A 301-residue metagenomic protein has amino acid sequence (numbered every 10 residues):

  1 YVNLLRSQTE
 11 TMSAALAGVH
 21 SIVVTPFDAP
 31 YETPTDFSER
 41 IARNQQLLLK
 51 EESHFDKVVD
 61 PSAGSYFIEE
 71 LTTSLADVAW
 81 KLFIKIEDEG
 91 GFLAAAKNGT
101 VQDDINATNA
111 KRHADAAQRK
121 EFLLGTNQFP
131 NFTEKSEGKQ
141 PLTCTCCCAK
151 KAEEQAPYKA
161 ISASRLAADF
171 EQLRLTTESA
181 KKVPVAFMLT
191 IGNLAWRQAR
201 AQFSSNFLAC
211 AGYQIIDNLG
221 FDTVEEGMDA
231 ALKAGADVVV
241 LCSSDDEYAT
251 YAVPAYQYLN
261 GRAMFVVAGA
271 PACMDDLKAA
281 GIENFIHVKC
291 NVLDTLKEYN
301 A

Functional and structural regions predicted by a protein language model:
Y1-L5, E32-A42, F67-L82, V101-A116 (+3 more regions): Short glycine/threonine-rich loop-to-helix capping motif typified by GTGT followed within a few residues by an Asp-Pro
V2-D28, A63-F67, I86, G91-A96 (+5 more regions): Conserved phosphate/anionic-ligand binding catalytic regions in large, soluble enzymes, centered on
L5-F83: Mobile "lid/hinge" segments at catalytic clefts and subdomain interfaces of large enzymes
H20, V78-V185: Intrinsic disorder at enzyme termini
P26-P30, T190-N193, D245, P271: Active-site-proximal loop/turn and secondary-structure-junction residues that shape catalytic pockets, frequently
E51, T176-L241, Y251-N260: Generic long, charged, amphipathic alpha-helical segments
T143-K159, D169, K181, A199-R200 (+4 more regions): Phosphate-moiety recognition in structured ligand-binding domains
Q257-A301: Peripheral docking tails and interdomain loops at the edges of cofactor- or intermediate-handling domains
